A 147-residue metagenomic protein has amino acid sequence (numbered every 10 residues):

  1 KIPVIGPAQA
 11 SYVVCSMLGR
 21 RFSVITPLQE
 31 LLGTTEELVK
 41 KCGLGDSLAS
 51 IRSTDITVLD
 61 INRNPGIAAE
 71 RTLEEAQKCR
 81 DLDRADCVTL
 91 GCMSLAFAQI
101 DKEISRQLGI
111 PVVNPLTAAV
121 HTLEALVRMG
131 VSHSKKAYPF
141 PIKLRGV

Functional and structural regions predicted by a protein language model:
K1-L18, E103-V120: Short, acidic/small-residue loops that bind anionic groups at enzyme active sites
S16-T54, L126-V147: Short, glycine-/small-residue-rich phosphate/pyrophosphate-handling segment
M17-R21, R80-D86, Q107-L108: Short, surface-exposed connector motifs at secondary-structure boundaries
E30, E36-G91, I100: Active-site rim beta-loop-alpha module in soluble metabolic enzymes
I56, V112-S132: Short, flexible loop segments at boundaries between secondary-structure elements
A96-I100, H121-T122: Short active-site-adjacent structural elements
I100-Q107, L126-G130: ATP-binding/phosphotransfer module of carbohydrate and carboxylate kinases, centering on a glycine-rich
